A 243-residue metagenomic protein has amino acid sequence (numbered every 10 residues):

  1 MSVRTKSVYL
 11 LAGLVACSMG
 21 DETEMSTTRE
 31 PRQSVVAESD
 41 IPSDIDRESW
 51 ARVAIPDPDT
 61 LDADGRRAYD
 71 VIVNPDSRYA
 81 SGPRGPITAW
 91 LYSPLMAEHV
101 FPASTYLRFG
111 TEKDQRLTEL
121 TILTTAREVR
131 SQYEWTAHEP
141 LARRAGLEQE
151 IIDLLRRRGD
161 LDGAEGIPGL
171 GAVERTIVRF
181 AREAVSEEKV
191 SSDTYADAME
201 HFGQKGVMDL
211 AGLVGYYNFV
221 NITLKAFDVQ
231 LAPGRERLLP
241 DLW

Functional and structural regions predicted by a protein language model:
M1-Y9: Bacterial N-terminal signal peptides that target proteins for export
V15-A16: C-terminal motif of bacterial Sec signal peptides marking the signal peptidase cleavage site
M19, T23-W243: Hydrophobic alpha-helical segments
